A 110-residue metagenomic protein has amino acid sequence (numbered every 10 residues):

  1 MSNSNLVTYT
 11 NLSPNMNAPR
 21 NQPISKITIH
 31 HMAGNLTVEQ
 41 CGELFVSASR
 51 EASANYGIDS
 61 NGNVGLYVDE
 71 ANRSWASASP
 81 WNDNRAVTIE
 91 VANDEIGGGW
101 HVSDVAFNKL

Functional and structural regions predicted by a protein language model:
S2-K109: Active-site-adjacent loop/helix surface patches within enzyme catalytic domains that shape the substrate-binding cleft
